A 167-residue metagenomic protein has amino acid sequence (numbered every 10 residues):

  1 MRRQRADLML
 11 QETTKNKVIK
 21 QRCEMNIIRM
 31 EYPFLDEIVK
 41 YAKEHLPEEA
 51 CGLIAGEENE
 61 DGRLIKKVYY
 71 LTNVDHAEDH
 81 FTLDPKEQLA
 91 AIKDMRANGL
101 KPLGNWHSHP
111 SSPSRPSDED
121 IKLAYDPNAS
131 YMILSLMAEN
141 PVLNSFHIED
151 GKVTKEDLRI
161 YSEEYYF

Functional and structural regions predicted by a protein language model:
R2-R5, R22: Basic polycationic patches enriched in arginine
T13-N16: Polybasic, lysine-rich low-complexity intrinsically disordered segments
V18-P102, S111-F167: Conserved beta-strand-loop surface patch within small alpha/beta domains used for substrate/adaptor or ligand engagement
S108: Short, well-ordered beta-to-alpha junction loops that form the rim of enzyme active sites and present histidine/acidic
